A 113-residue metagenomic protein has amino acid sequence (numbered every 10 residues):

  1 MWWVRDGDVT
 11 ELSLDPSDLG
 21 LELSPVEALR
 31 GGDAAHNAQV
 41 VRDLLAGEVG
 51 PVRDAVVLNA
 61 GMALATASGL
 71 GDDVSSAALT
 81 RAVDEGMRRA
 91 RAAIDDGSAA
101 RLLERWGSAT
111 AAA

Functional and structural regions predicted by a protein language model:
M1-A113: Glycine-rich anion-binding loops and their surrounding alpha/beta cores
